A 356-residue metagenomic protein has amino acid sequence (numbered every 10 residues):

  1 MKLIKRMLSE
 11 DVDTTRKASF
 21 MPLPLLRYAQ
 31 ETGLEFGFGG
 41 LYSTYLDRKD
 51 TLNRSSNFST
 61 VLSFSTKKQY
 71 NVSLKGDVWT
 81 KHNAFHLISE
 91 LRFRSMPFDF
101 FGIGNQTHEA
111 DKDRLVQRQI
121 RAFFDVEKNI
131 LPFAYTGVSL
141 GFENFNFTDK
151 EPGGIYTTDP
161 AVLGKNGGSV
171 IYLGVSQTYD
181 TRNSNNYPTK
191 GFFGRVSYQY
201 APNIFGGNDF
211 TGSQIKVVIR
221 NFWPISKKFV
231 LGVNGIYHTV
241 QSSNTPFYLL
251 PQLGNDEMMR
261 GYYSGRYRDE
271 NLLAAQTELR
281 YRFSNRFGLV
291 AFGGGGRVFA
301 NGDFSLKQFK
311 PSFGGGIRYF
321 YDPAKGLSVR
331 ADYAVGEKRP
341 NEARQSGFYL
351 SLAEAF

Functional and structural regions predicted by a protein language model:
M1-T15: Outer-membrane beta-barrel biogenesis signature
S9-D13, S43-K49, K75-H82, D125-P132 (+7 more regions): Outer-membrane beta-barrel proteins
D11-M21, R27-S169, L253, R266-R268 (+2 more regions): Gram-negative/organellar outer-membrane beta-barrel architecture
Y156-A161, Y248-M258, F304-G314: Solvent-exposed, glycine/polar-rich loop segments of beta-barrel outer-membrane systems
G174-V175, D256, G314-Y319, R344-F356: Outer-membrane beta-barrel "beta-signal"
T178, S184-F283, L289-F292, F299-A300: C-terminal outer-membrane beta-barrel translocator/porin domains of Gram-negative envelope proteins and their
R297-N301, E337: Short, solvent-exposed loop/turn segments at secondary-structure junctions
